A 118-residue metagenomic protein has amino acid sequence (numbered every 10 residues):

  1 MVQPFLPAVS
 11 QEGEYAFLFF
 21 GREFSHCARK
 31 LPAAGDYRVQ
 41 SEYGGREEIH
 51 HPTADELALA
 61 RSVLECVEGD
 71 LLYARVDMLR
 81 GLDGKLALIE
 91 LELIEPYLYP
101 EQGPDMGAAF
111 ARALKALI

Functional and structural regions predicted by a protein language model:
M1-E68: Phosphate-binding site of ATP-dependent enzymes
Y37, H51-I118: ATP-dependent carboxylate activation and anion-phosphoryl transfer catalytic cores that bind Mg-ATP to form
